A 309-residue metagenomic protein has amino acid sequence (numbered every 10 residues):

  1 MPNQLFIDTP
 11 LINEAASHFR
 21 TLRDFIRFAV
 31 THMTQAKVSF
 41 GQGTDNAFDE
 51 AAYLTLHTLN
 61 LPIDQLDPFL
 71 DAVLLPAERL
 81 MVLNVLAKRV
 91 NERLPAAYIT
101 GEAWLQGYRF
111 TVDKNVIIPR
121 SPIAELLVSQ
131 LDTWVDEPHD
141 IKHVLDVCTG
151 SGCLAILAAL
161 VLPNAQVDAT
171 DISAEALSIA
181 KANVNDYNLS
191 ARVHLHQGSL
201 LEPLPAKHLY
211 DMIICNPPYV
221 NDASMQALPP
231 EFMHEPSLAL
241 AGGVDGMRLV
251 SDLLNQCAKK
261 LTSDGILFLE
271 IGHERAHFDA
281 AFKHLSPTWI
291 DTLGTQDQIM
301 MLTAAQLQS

Functional and structural regions predicted by a protein language model:
P2-Q106: N-terminal auxiliary segments of SAM/dcSAM-dependent transferases
I26, A51, V82-L83, S151 (+5 more regions): A general structural signal for well-ordered alpha-helical segments in protein cores
A36-G41, Q130-P138, N188, L261: Alpha-helix termini
L54, R93, I123, L154 (+3 more regions): Residue-level signal for inorganic ion chemistry
L61, L94, T100, L105 (+5 more regions): Residue-level signal for pocket-adjacent positions within structured domains
F69-A72, P76, L80-P163, S173-I179: SAM-dependent Rossmann-like transferase core, predominantly class I methyltransferases with a strong bias toward
L126-S129, N164-Q166, T170-S309: S-adenosylmethionine
